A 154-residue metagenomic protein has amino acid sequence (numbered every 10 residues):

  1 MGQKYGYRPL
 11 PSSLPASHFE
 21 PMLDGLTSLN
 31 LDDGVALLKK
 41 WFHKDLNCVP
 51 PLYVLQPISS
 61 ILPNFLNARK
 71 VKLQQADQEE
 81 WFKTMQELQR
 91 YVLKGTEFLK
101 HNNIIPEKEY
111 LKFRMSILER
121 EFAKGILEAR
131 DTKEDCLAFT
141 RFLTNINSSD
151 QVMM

Functional and structural regions predicted by a protein language model:
M1-M154: Acidic/glycine-enriched connector segments
